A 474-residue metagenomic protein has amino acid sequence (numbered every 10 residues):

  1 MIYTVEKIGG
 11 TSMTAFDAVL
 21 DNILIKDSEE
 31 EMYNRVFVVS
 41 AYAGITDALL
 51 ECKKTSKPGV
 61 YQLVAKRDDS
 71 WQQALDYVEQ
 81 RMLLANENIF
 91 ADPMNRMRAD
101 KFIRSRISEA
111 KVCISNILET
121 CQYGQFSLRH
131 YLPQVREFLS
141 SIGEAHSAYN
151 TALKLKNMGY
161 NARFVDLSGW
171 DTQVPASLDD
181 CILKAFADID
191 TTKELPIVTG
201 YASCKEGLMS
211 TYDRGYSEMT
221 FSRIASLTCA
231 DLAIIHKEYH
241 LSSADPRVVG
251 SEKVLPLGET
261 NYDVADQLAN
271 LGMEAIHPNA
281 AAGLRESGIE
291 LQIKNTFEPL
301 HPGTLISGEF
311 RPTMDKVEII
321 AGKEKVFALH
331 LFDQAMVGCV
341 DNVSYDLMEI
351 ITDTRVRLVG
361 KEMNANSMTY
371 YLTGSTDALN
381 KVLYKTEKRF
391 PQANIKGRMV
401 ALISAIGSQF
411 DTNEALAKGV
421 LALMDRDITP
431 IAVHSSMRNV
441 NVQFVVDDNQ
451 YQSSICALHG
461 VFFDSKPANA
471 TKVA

Functional and structural regions predicted by a protein language model:
M1-I276, A281, V445-D447, K466 (+1 more regions): Nucleotide/pyrophosphate-binding catalytic subdomain
Y42-A43, Y239-L241, N295-L300, F310 (+1 more regions): Glycine-rich beta-alpha junction loops
L153, I289, K294-T296: Internal glycine-rich alpha/beta core junctions
N161, C229-L232, E290, R357 (+1 more regions): Residue-level detector of anion-binding/catalytic polar loops
D166-S168, I293-E298: Acidic carboxylate-rich catalytic motifs and surrounding loops in phosphoryl-/glycosyl-chemistry enzymes
I276-H277, S287, F297-L305, L379: Surface-exposed amphipathic alpha-helical tracts and adjacent flexible/coil segments at the periphery of soluble enzymes
P302-A474: A conserved regulatory-domain signal marking ACT and ACT-like small-molecule sensing domains and adjacent regulatory
